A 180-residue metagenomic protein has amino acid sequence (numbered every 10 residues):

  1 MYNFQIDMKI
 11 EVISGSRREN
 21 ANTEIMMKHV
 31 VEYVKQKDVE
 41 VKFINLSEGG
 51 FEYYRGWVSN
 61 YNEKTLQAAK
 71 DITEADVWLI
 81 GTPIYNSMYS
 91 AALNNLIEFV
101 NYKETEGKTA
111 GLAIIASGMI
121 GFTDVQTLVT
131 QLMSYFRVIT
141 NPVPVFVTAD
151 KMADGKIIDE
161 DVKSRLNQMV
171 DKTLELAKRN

Functional and structural regions predicted by a protein language model:
M1-Y102, K156-N180: N-terminal beta1-alpha1-beta2 submodule of the flavodoxin-like/Rossmannoid cofactor-binding fold
S14-S16, I114-A116, A149-K151: Short, histidine-centered active-site or binding-site loop motifs used for metal coordination, general acid-base
E106-G107: A glycine-biased structural micro-motif
A110-V147: Short, glycine-/small-residue-rich phosphate/pyrophosphate-handling segment
M133, K151, Q168-M169: Short alpha-helical linear motifs
V145-I157: Short helix/strand-capping connector loops at secondary-structure junctions
